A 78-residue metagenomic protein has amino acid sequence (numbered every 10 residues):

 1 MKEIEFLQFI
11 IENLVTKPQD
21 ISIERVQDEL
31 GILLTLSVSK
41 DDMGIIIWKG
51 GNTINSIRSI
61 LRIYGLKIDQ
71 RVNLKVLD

Functional and structural regions predicted by a protein language model:
M1-I45, N55-D78: RNA-contacting regions in translation and RNA-metabolism proteins, encompassing KH/S1 modules where present
G51-N52: Short, charge-rich amphipathic interface segments used for partner binding and complex assembly
